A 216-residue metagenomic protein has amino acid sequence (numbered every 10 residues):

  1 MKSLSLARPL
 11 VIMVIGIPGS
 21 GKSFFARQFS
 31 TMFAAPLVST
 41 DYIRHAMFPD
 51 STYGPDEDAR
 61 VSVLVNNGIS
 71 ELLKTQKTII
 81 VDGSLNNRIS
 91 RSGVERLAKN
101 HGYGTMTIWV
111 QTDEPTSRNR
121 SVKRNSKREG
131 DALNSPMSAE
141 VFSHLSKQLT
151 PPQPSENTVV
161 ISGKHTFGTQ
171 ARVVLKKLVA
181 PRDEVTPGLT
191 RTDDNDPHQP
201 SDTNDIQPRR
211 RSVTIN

Functional and structural regions predicted by a protein language model:
K2-S5, T150-N216: NTP-dependent small-molecule kinase module
V11: Walker A (P-loop) ATP-phosphate-binding motif of ABC ATPase nucleotide-binding domains
V14: Hydrophobic anchor at the beta1->P-loop junction of P-loop NTPases
S20-K77: Conserved substrate/cofactor phosphate-moiety recognition/catalytic segment in nucleotide-dependent phosphotransferases
L37, T105-T107, N157-I161: Conserved beta-strand scaffold positions in the cores of enzyme catalytic domains, especially in NTP/NDP-utilizing
Y42-R44, N86-N87, Q111-S117, H165-F167: Conserved nucleotide-binding/hydrolysis micro-motifs of P-loop NTPases
D56-Q111: Glycine-rich phosphate-binding loop used to anchor ATP phosphates in small-molecule kinases, encompassing both
N100-T150: A glycine- and Lys/Arg-enriched "phosphate-lid" helix/loop adjacent to the NTP-binding pocket of small-molecule kinases
